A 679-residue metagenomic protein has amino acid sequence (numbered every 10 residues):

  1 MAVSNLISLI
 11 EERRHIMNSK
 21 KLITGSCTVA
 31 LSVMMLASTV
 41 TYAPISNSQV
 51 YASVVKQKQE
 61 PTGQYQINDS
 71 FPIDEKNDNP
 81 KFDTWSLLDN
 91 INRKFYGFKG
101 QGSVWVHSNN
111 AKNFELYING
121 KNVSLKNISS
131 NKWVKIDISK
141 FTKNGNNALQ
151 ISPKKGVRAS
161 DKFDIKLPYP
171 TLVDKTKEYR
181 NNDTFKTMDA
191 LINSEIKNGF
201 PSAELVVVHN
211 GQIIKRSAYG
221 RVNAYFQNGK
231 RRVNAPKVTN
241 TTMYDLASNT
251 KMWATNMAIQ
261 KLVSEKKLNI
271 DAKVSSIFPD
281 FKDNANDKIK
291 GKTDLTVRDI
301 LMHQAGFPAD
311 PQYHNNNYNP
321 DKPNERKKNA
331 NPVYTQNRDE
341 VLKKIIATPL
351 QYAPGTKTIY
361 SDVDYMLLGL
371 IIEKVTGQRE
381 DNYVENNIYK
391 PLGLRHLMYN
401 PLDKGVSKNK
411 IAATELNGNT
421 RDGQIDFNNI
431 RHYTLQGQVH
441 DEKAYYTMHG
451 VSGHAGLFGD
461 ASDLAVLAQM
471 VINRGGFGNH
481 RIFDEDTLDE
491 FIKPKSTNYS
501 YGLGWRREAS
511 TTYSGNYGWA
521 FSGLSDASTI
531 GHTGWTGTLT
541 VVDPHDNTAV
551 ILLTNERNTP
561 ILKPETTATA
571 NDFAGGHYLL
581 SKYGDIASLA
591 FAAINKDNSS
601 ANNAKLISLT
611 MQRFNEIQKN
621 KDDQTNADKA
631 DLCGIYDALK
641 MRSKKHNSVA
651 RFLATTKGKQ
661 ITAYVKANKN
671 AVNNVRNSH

Functional and structural regions predicted by a protein language model:
V3-I16: Short, Lys/Arg-enriched N-terminal segments with co-localized hydrophobic residues within the first ~10-30 amino acids
A37-V54: Sec-dependent signal peptide cleavage junction
A52-I118, K140-L191: Beta-strand-rich recognition domains
L116-I118, W133-N144, S152-R221, Q378 (+5 more regions): Catalytic loop of the DD-peptidase/beta-lactamase superfamily, centered on the K-T-G motif and neighboring
R158, I214-R216, Y225, K237-T241 (+5 more regions): Short, well-structured active-site flanking segments
N198-E204, F226-D299, Y352-D364, S452-A455: Short active-site loop at a secondary-structure junction that contains or immediately precedes the catalytic residue(s)
N223, A285-S525: Short, surface-exposed loop or secondary-structure junction motifs that flank catalytic or metal-binding residues
Q618-A630, S643-L653: Charged, low-complexity interaction regions
